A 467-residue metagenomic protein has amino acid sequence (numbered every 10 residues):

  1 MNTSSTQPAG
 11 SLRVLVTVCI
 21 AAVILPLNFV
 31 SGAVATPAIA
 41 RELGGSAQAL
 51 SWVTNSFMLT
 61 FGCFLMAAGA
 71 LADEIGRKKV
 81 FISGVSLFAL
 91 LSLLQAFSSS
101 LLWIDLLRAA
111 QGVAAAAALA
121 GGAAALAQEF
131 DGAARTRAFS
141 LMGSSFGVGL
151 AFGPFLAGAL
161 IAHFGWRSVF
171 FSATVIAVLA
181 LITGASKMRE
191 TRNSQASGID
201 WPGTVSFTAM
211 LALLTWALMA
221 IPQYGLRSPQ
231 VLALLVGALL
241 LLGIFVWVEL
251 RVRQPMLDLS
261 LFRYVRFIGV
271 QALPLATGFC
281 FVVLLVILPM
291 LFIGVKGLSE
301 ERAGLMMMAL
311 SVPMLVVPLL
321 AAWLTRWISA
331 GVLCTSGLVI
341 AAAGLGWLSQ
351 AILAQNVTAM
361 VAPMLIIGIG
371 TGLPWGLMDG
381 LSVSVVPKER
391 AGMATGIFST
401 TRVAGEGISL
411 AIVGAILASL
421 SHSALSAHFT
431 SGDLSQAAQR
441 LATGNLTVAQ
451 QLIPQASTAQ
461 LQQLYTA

Functional and structural regions predicted by a protein language model:
S11-L27, G32-V34, A47, V53 (+5 more regions): 12-transmembrane solute porter fold
N28, F57-F64, A114, S145 (+4 more regions): MFS transmembrane alpha-helix packing/gate-lining sites
A33, A120, L141, L150-G158 (+3 more regions): Glycine/proline-centered helix-kink
N55-G69, A123, M308-L320: Central cavity-lining transmembrane alpha-helices of secondary-active solute carriers, predominantly the Major
L65-G203, P229: Helix-loop-helix hairpins in multi-pass membrane proteins, especially solute transporters
T174-N193, T208-A220, G237-V252: C-terminal membrane-cytosol helix-exit motif in multi-pass small-molecule transporters
L381, R402-A467: Hydrophobic transmembrane architecture of multi-pass small-molecule transporters
